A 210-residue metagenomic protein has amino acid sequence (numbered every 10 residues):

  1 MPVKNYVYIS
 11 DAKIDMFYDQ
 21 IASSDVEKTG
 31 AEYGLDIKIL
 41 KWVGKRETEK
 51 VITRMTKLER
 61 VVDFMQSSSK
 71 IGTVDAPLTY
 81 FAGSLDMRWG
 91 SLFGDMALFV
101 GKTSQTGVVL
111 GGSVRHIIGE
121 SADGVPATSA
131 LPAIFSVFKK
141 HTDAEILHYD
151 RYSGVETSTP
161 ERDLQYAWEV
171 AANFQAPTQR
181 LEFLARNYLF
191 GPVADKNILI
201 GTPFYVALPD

Functional and structural regions predicted by a protein language model:
M1-D25, E47-G107: Membrane pore-forming effector domains from diverse proteins
I9, I14, I21, I37-I39 (+6 more regions): Weak global preference for isoleucine
S23-V51: Short, cationic, amphipathic peptide segments
L85-D210: Long, helix-rich, hydrophobic modules that act as membrane-proximal anchors or helical bundle/coiled-coil regulators
